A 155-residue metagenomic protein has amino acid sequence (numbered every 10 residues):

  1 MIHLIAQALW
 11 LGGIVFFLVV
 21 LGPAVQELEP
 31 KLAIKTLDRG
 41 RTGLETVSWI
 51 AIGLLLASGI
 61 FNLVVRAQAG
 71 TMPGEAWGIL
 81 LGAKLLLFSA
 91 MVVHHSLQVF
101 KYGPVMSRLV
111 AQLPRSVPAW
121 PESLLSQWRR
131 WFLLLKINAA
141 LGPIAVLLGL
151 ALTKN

Functional and structural regions predicted by a protein language model:
M1-N155: Polytopic transmembrane helical bundles with strong interfacial aromatic enrichment
